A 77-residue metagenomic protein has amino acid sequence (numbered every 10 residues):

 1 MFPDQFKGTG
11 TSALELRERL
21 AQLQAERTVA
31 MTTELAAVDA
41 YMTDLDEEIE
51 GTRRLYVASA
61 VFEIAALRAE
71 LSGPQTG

Functional and structural regions predicted by a protein language model:
M1-G77: Extended, charge-rich alpha-helical interface modules
